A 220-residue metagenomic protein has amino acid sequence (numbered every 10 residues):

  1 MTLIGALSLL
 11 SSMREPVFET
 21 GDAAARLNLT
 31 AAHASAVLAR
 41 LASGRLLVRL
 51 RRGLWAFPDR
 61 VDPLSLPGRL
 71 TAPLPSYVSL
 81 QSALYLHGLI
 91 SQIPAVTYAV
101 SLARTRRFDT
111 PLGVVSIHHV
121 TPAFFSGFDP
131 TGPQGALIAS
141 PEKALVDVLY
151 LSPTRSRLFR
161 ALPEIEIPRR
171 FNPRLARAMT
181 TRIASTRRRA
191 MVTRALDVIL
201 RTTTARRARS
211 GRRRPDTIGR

Functional and structural regions predicted by a protein language model:
M1-P75, P111-G113: Short beta-edge/loop segments at beta->alpha junctions of small alpha/beta modules that act as binding/recognition
T20, L80, P141-E142: Structural motif detector for alpha-helix initiation sites
G21-A24, S35-A42, Y98-R106, G132-A136 (+1 more regions): Short, mixed-charge, low-aromatic patches
A23, A83, L145: A residue-level signal for conserved active-site and pocket-lining positions in enzyme catalytic cores
N28, G88, Y150-T154: Hydrophobic/aromatic-lined pockets within catalytic cores
L46-F57, L66-G127: Short gly/ser-rich loop at a beta-strand->alpha-helix junction or flexible surface loop bordering the NTP-binding
F128-R220: Hydrophobic alpha-helical interaction segments
